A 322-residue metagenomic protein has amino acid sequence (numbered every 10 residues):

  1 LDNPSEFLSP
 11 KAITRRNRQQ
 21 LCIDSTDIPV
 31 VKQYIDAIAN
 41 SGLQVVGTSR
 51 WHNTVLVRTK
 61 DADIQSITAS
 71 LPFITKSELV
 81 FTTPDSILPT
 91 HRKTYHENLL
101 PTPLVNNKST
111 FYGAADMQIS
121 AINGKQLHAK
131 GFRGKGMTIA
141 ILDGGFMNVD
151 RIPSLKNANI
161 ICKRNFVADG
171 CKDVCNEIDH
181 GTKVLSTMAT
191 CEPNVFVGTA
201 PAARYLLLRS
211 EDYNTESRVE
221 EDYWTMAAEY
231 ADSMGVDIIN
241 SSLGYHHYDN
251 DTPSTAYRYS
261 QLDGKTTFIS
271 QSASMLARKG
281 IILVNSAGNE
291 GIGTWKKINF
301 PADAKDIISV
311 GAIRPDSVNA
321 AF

Functional and structural regions predicted by a protein language model:
L1, T59-K60, V80, I141-G145 (+6 more regions): Active-site-proximal beta-strand/loop segments in catalytic clefts of secreted hydrolases
P4-S41: Aromatic- and Gly/Pro-rich amphipathic surface segment
Y34-I119, Q126-H128, K305: Autoinhibitory propeptides
A39-L43, A69, F73, M147 (+6 more regions): Sec-exported extracytoplasmic/periplasmic mature domains
K76, A115, K125-R164, A168-E220 (+5 more regions): Subtilisin-like serine protease catalytic core
L79, I87-R92, V149-K156, S217-R218 (+3 more regions): Short, solvent-exposed loop/turn and secondary-structure capping segments
V236-F322: Catalytic-core segments of hydrolase enzymes
